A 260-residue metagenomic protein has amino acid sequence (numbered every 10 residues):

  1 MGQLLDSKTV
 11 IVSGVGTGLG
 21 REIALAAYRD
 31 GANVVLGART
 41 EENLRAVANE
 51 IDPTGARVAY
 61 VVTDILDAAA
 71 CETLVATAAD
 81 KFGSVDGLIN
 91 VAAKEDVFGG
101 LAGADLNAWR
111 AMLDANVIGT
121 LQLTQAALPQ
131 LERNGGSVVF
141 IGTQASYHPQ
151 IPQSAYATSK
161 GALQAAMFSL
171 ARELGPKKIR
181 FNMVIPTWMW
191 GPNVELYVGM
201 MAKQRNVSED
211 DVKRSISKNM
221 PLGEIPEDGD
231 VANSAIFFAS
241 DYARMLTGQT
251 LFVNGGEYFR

Functional and structural regions predicted by a protein language model:
G16-G18: Conserved glycine-rich cofactor-binding loop
E95-F98, H148, A235-I236, T247-R260: Short C-terminal tail/terminal secondary-structure segment of NAD(P)H-dependent dehydrogenase/reductase domains
G99-L101, D105-L113, I216: Substrate-binding pocket helix/loop in short-chain dehydrogenase/reductase
T124, S159: Active-site helix of classical SDR
T143: Residue(s) in the substrate-gating loop at a strand-loop-helix junction that position the organic substrate next
G175, R180, L246-G248: Short, small/polar-rich loop/turn modules that mediate ligand/substrate recognition or access, typified
M183, V207-L246, V253-G255: C-terminal helical subdomain
